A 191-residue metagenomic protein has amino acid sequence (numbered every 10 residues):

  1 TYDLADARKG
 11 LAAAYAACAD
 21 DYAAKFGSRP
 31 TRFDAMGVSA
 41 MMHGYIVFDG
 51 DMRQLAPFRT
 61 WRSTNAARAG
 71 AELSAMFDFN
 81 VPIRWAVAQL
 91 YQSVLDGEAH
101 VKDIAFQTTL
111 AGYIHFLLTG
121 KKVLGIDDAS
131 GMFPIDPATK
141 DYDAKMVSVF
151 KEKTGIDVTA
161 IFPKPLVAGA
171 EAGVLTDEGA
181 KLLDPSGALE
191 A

Functional and structural regions predicted by a protein language model:
T1-P57, A71, A75, D103 (+3 more regions): N-terminal glycine/serine-rich phosphate-binding loop of ATP-dependent small-molecule kinases, especially carbohydrate
T60: Conserved phosphate-binding/catalytic loop of the ribokinase/pfkB sugar-kinase fold
S63: Carbohydrate-associated surface elements
R68: Glycine-rich loop(s) and the adjacent beta-strand/alpha-helix scaffold that form part
F77-A191: Gly/Ser/Thr-rich active-site cleft segment
